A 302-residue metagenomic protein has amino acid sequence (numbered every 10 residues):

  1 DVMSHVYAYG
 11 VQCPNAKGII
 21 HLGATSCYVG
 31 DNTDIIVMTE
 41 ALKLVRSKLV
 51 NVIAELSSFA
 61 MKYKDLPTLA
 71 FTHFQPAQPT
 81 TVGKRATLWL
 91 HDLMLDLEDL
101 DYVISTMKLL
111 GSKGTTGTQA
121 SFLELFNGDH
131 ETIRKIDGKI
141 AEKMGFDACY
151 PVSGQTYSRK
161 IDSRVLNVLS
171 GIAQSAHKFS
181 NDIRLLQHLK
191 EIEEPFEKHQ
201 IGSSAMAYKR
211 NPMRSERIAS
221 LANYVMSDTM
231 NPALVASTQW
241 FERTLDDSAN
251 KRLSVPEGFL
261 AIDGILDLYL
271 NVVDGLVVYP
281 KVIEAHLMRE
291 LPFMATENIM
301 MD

Functional and structural regions predicted by a protein language model:
D1, K190-E191, S204-D302: Glycine-rich cofactor/substrate-binding loops
D1-A120, F126-A141, G202-S203, M213-R217 (+1 more regions): A helix-coil-helix interface module used to build multimeric assemblies and to scaffold catalytic/cofactor sites
H5, A41, V45-V52, V82-W89 (+10 more regions): Amphipathic alpha-helix face/heptad-repeat signature
A8, Q12, A41, E55 (+13 more regions): Generic, well-ordered alpha-helical scaffold segments in large soluble proteins
I20, D147-G154, M230-F241: A glycine-rich, basic-preceded beta-loop-alpha segment at the flavin cofactor/substrate interface of flavin-utilizing
S26-V29, L69, H73-K84, N127-E131 (+6 more regions): Alpha-helix capping and helix-loop boundary segments enriched in small/acidic/polar residues
L123, N127, K143, A148-S153 (+3 more regions): A structural signal for small-residue-enriched, beta-sheet-centric alpha/beta enzyme cores and oligomeric scaffold folds
G128-T229: Acidic, glycine-rich loop-and-beta core segments that form the ion-binding/anion-interacting portion of active sites
